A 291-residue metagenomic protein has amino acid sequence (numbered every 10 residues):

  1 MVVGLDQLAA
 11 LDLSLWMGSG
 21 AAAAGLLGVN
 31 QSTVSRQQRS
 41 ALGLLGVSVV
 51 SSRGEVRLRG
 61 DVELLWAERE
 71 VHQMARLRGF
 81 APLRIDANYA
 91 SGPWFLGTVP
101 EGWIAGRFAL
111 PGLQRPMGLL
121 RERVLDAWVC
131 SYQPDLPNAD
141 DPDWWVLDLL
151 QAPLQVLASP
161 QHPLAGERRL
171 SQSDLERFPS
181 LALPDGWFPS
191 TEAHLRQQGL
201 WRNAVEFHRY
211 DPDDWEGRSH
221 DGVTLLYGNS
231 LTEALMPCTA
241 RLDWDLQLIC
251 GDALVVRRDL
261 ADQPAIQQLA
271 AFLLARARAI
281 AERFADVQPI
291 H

Functional and structural regions predicted by a protein language model:
M1-P111, A275-H291: N-terminal hydrophobic or amphipathic helices and topogenic motifs
L26-L27, L113-W128, D211-V223: Short helices/loops that flank or line small-molecule/ion binding pockets
F95, E176-G199, A285: Secondary-structure junction motif
Q114-L154: Short beta-strand-centered segments that line the small-molecule binding cleft or hinge of alpha/beta clamshell
D140-W145, A152, G217-A261: Beta-alpha-beta core module
L147-L154, A158-S180: Flexible hinge/capping segments at coil-to-helix
G186-R241: Hydrophobic hinge/microswitch elements
D243-Q288: A late-sequence structural motif
